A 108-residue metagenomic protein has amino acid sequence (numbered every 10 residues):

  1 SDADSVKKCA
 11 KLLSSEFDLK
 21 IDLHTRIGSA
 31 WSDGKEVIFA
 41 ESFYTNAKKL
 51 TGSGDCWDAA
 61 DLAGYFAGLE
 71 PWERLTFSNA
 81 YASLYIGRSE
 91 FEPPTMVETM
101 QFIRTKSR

Functional and structural regions predicted by a protein language model:
S1-V37: Conserved phosphate/ATP/ADP-binding segment of small-molecule kinases
A3, A30, V37-I38, P94-T95 (+1 more regions): Mixed-charge, polar/low-complexity N-terminal
L23, S42-K106: Conserved post-catalytic alpha-helical subdomain immediately downstream of the catalytic base and nucleotide-binding
